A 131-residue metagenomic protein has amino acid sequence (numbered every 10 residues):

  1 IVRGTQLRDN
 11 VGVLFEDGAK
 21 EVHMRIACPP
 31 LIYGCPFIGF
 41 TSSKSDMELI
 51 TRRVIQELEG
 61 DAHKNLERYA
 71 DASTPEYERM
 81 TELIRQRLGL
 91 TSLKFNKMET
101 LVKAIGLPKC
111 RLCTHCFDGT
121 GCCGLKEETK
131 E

Functional and structural regions predicted by a protein language model:
I1-E131: PRPP-associated nucleotide enzymes
